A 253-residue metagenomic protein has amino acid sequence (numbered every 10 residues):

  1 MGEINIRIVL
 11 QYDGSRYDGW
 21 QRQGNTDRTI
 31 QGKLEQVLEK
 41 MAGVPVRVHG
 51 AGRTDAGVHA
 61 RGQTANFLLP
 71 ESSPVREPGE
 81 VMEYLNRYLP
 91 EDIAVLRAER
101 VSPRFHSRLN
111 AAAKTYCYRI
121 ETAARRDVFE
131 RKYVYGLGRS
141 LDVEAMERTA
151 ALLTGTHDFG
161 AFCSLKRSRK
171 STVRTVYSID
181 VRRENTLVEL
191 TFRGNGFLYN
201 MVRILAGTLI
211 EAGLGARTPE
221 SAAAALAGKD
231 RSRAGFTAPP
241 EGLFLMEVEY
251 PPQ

Functional and structural regions predicted by a protein language model:
M1-Q253: Structured-RNA-binding interfaces characteristic of tRNA pseudouridine synthases
